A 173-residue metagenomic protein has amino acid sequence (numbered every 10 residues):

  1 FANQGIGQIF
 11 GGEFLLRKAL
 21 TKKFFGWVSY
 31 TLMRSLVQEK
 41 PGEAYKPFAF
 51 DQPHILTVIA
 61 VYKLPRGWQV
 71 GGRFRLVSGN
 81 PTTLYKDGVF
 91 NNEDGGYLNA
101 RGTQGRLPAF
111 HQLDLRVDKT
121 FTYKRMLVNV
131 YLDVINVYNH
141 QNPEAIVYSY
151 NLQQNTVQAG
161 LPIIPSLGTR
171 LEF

Functional and structural regions predicted by a protein language model:
F1, E39-A44, G95-T103, S149-Q154: Extracytoplasmic loops and strand-loop junctions of Gram-negative outer membrane beta-barrel proteins
F1-P81: Gram-negative outer-membrane beta-barrel transporters
G7, D51, Y97-N99, F121: Hydrophobic alpha-helical segments, principally membrane-spanning helices and signal/leader peptides
F25, R34-E39, D94-A100, D133-I135: Generic detector of short, locally flexible boundary/turn motifs and exposed helical patches
G67, R75-D94, P108-D114, D118-F173: C-terminal beta-signal and adjacent terminal beta-strands/loops of Gram-negative outer-membrane beta-barrel proteins
